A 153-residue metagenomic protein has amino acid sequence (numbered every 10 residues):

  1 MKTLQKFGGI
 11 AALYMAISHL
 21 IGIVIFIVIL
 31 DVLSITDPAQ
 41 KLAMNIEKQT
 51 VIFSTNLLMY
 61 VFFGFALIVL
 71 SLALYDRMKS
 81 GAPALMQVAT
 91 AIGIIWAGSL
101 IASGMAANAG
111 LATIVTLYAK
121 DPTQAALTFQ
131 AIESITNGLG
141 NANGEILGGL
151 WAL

Functional and structural regions predicted by a protein language model:
M1-L153: Hydrophobic, aromatic-enriched alpha-helical segments typical of multi-pass transmembrane helices
